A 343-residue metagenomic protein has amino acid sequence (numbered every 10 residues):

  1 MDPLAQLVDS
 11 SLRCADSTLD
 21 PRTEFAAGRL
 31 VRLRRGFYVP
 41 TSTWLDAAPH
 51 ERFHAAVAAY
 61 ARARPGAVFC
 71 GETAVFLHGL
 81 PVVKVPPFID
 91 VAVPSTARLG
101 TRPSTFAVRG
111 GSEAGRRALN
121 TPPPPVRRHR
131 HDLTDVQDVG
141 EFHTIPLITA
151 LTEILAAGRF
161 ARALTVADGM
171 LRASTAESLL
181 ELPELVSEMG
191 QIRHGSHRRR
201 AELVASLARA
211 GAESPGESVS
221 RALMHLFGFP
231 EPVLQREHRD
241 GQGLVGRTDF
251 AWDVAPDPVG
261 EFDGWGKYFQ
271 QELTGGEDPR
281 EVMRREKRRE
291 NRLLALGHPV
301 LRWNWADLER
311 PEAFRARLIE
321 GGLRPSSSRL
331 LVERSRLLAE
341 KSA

Functional and structural regions predicted by a protein language model:
M1-H197, S326-A343: Short gly/ser-rich loop at a beta-strand->alpha-helix junction or flexible surface loop bordering the NTP-binding
S11-D16, S174-A343: Surface segments flanking catalytic/ligand-binding clefts of nucleic-acid enzymes
